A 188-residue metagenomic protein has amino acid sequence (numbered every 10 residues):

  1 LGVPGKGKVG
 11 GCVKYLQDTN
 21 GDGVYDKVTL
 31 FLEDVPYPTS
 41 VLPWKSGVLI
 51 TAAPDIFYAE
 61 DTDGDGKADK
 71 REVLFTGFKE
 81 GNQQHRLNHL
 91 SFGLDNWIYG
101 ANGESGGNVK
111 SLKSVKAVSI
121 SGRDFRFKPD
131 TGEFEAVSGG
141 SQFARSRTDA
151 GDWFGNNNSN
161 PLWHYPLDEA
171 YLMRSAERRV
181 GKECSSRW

Functional and structural regions predicted by a protein language model:
L1-K182: Beta-propeller domains with acidic blade repeats across secreted/periplasmic ectodomains and cytosolic WD/CNH propellers
E183-W188: Hydrophobic alpha-helical segments, chiefly the membrane-spanning helices and signal/signal-anchor peptides
